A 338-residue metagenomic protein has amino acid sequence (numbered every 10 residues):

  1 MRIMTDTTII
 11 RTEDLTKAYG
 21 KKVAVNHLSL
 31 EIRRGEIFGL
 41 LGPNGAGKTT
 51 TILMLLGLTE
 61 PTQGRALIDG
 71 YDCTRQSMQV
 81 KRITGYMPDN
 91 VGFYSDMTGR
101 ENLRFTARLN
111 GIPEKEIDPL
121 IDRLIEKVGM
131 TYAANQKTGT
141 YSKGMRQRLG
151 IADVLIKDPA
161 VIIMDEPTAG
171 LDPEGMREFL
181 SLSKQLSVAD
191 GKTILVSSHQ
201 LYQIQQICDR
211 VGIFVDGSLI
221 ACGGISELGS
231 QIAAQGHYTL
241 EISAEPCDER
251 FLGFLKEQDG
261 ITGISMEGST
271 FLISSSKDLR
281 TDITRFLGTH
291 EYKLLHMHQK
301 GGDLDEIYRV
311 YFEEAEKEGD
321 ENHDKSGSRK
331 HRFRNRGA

Functional and structural regions predicted by a protein language model:
R2-T5: Pre-NBD coupling/linker segments of ABC/ABC-like ATPases
T7-T12, K17-A221: ABC transporter nucleotide-binding domains
E13-L15, I264, M297: Generic beta-strand hydrophobic packing signal
D69, G85, N102, G111 (+6 more regions): A generic structural signal for secondary-structure junctions that act as hinges or helix/strand caps at the edges
S181-S274: ABC transporter nucleotide-binding domain
S275-A338: C-terminal coupling/interaction segments
